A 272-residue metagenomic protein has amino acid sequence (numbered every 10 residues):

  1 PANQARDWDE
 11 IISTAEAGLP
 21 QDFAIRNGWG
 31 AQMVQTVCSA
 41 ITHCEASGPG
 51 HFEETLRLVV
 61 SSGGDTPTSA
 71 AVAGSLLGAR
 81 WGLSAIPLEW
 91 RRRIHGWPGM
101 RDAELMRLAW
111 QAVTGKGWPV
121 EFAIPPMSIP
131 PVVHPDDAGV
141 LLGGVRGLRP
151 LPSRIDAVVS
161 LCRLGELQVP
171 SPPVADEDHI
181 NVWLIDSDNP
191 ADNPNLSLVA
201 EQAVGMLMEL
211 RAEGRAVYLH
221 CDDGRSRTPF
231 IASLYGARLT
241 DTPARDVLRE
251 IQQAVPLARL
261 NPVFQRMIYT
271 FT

Functional and structural regions predicted by a protein language model:
P1-G63: Accessory "access/gating" subregions that flank catalytic or transport cores
G30-V37, T66-A70, P229, N261: Short alpha-helical patches at coil-to-helix transitions and adjacent helical residues in well-structured domains
T36-G117: Catalytic phosphate/nucleotide-handling subdomain of diverse soluble enzymes
A71-L77, S226-A237: Catalytic DNA-binding helix-loop module of base-excision-repair DNA glycosylases/AP lyases
S84, P170-P173, A232-S233: Short amphipathic alpha-helical segments
V113-S128, T272: C-terminal domain-closing interface element
I129-A216, A237-T270: Cysteine-based protein phosphatase catalytic domain of the PTP/DSP
L210, R215-S233: A phosphate-binding catalytic loop at a beta-strand-loop-alpha-helix junction that coordinates phosphoryl groups
